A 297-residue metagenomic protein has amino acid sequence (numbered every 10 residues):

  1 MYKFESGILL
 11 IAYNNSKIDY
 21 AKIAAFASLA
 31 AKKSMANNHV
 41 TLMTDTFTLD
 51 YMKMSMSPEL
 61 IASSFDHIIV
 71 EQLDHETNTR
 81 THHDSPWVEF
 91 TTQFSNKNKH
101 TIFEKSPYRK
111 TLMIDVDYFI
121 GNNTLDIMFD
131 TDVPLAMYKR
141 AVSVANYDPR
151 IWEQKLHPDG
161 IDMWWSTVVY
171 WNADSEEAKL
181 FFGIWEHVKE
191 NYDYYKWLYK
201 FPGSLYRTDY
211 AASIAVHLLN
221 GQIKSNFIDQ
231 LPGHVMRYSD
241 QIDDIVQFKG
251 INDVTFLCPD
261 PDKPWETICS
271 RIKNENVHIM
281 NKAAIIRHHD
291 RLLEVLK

Functional and structural regions predicted by a protein language model:
M1-A12, Y20-F26, L42, D50 (+3 more regions): A glycosyltransferase accessory/donor-loop signature
G7-I18, T79-P86: Glycine-rich phosphate-binding "P-loop"
A30-N37: Short, acidic, metal-binding catalytic loop of nucleotide-sugar glycosyltransferases
H39-V40, K110: Residues at the starts of beta-strands that form the adenosine-phosphate
T44-L49, L73-H75, F119-N123, L231: Short, polar loop motifs at secondary-structure junctions
L49-S106: Active-site-proximal specificity loops/subdomain of glycosyltransferases
T91-T92, H157-G160: Short Gly/Pro-enriched turn/cap motifs at secondary-structure boundaries
S95-Y147: GT-A fold catalytic core of metal-dependent nucleotide-sugar glycosyltransferases, centered on the diacidic
